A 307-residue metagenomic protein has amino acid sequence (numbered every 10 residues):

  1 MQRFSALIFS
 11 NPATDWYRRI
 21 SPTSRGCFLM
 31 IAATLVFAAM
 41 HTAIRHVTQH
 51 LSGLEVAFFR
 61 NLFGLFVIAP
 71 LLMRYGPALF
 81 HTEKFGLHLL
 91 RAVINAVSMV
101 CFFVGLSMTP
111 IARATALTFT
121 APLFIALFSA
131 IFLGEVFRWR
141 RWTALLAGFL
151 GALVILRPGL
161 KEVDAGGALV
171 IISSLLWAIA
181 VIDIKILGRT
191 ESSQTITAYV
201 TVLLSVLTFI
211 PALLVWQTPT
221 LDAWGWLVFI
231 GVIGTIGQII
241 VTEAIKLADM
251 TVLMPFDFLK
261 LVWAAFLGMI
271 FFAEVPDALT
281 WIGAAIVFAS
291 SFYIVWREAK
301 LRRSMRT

Functional and structural regions predicted by a protein language model:
Q2-N11, R25, H50-V97, L176-I179 (+1 more regions): Transmembrane alpha-helices of multi-pass small-molecule transport proteins
R3-F4, I8-F9, V262-T307: C-terminal-most transmembrane helix of multi-pass membrane proteins
R25-A33, L72, P77-C101, A165-S173 (+1 more regions): Loop-to-transmembrane-helix transition segments
T34-A39, A69, A92, A96-V100 (+8 more regions): Hydrophobic/small/kink-forming positions within alpha-helical transmembrane segments of polytopic membrane proteins
T42-R45, G53, I68, K161-P219 (+2 more regions): Transmembrane alpha-helical segments that form core, pore/gating elements of small-molecule transporters/exporters
V104, A121-T143, V262-W281: C-terminal transmembrane-helix exit sites in multi-pass transporters
T115-T120, L187-V202, Q238-M269: Helix-helix packing/entry segments at the starts of transmembrane helices
R140-L156, W177, L279-E298: Hydrophobic transmembrane alpha-helices of multi-pass small-molecule transport proteins
